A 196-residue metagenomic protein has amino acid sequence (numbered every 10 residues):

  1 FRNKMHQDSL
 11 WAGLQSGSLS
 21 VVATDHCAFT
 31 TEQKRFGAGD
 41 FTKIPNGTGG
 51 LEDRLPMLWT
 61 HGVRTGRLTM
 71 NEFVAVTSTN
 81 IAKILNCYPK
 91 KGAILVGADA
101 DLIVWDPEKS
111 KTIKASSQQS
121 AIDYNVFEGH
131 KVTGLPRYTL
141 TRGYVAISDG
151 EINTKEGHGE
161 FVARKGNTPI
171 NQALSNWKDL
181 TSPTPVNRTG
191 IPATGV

Functional and structural regions predicted by a protein language model:
F1-A23: A conserved active-site cap/scaffold subdomain adjacent to cofactor or substrate pockets
F1-K4, I44, T48-G49, G129: Hydrophobic alpha-helical scaffolding
R2, G50-R54, Q119: Short acidic-hydrophobic sequence patches enriched in Asp/Glu that either
S9, P89-G92, L135: A structural connector/turn signal
Q15-S16, S20-V22, A28-E108: His/Asp/Glu-enriched, well-ordered alpha-helical/loop segment that forms or immediately abuts the divalent-metal
F36-D40, V96-V162: C-terminal cap of metal-dependent C-N hydrolases
N71-E72, I113-S120, A173-S175: Short, positively charged
D149-V196: Intein/HINT protein-splicing elements and their conserved insertion hotspots or analogous self-processing inserts
